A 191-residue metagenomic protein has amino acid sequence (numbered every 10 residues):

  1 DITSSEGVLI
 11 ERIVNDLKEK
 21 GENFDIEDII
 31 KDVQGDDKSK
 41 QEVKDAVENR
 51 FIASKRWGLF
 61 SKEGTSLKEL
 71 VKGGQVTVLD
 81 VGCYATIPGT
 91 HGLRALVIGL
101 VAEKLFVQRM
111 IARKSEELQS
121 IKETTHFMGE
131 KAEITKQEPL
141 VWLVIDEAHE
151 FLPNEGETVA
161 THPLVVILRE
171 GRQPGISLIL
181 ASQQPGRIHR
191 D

Functional and structural regions predicted by a protein language model:
D1-V166: P-loop NTPase motor domains
V165-D191: Conserved ATP-driven motor cores of ASCE-family P-loop NTPases powering translocation/secretion/packaging/pilus
